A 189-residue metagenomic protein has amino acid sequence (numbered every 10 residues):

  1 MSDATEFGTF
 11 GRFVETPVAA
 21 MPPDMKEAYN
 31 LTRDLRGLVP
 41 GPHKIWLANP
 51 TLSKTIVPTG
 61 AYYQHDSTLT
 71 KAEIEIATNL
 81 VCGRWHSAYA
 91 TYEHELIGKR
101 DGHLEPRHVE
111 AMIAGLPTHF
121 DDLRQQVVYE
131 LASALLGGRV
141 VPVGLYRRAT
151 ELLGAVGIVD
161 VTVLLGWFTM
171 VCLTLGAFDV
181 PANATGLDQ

Functional and structural regions predicted by a protein language model:
M1-Q189: Hydrophobic alpha-helical segments
